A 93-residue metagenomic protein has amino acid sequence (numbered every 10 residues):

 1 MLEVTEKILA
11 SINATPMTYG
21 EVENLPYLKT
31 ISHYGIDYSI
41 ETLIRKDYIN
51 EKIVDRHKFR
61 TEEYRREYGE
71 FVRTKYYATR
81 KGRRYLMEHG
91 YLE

Functional and structural regions predicted by a protein language model:
M1-S11, T15: Short alpha-helical segments that sit at the start of domains
M17-Y27: Short acidic, hydrophobic short linear motifs in intrinsically disordered regions
T30-K46, N50-R56, R73: Short amphipathic alpha-helical interaction segments
V54-Y64: A short, conserved strand-capping beta-turn/loop at the end of a beta strand
E62-E93: Short, amphipathic alpha-helical interaction segments positioned at domain boundaries
